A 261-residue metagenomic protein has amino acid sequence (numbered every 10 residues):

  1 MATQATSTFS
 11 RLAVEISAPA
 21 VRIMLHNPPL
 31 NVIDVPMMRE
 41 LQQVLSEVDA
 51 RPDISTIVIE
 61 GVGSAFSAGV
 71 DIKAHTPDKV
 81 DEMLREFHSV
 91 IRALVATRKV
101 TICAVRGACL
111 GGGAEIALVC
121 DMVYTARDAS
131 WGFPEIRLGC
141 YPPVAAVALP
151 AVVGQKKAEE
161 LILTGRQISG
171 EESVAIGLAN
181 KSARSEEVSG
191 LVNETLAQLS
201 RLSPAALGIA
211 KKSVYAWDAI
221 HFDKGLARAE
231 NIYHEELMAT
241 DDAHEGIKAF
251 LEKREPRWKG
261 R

Functional and structural regions predicted by a protein language model:
M1-A18, N27, G165-E171, G190 (+1 more regions): C-terminal alpha-helix plus adjacent terminal tail
M1-V62, R92, A96: Conserved CoA-thioester-binding segment of acyl-CoA-metabolizing enzymes
T8, A93-L207, T240, E245-K248 (+1 more regions): Crotonase-fold acyl-CoA enzyme core
I23, L41, I59, D71 (+4 more regions): Terminal peptide-recognition signature
L30-N31, A65, G139, K181 (+1 more regions): Short strand->helix junction
V32, R39, P77-H88, R92 (+7 more regions): Residues at secondary-structure transition points
M38-E40, E47, D53, G61-A93 (+2 more regions): Glycine- (often His-adjacent) and acidic-residue-rich active-site loop that binds/positions the CoA thioester
